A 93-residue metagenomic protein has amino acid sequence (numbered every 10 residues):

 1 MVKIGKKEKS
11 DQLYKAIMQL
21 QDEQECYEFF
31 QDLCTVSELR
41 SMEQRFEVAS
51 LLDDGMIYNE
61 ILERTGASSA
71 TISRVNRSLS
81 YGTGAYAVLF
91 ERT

Functional and structural regions predicted by a protein language model:
M1-L20: General nucleic-acid-binding
E25-Q44: Short, Lys/Arg-enriched anionic-surface-contact patches
M42-M56: Short, amphipathic alpha-helical "recognition" segments used to contact nucleic acids or chromatin
G55, S68, L79-G82: The DNA-recognition helices of helix-turn-helix-type DNA-binding domains
Y58, L89-T93: Eukaryotic endosomal/vacuolar membrane-trafficking regulators centered on PX-domain-mediated PI3P pathways
E60-T65, I72: Short alpha-helical "recognition helix" segments of helix-turn-helix
R77-F90: Short, solvent-exposed alpha-helical "recognition" segments
